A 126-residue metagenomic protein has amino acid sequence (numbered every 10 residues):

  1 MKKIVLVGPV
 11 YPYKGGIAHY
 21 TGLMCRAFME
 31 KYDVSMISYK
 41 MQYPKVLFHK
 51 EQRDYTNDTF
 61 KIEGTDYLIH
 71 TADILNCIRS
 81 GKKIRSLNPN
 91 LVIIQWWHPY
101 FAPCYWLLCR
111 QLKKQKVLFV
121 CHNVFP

Functional and structural regions predicted by a protein language model:
M1-V5: Extreme N-terminal starter segment of soluble prokaryotic enzymes
L6, M36-S38, F119: Structural beta-sheet core signal
G8-G22, W97-A102: A short, glycine/small-residue-rich beta-strand->loop->alpha-helix junction that serves as a flexible
Y11-K14, R26-S86: N-terminal strand-loop element at the rim of the active site of nucleotide-sugar-dependent glycosyltransferases
N88-N90: Proline-aspartate-enriched helix->loop->beta-strand connector
W97-F101, K116-P126: A short, histidine- and acid-enriched strand-loop-helix "catalytic/donor-clamping" loop that lines the nucleotide-sugar
P103-Q111: Charged helix-capping and loop-helix junction motifs
